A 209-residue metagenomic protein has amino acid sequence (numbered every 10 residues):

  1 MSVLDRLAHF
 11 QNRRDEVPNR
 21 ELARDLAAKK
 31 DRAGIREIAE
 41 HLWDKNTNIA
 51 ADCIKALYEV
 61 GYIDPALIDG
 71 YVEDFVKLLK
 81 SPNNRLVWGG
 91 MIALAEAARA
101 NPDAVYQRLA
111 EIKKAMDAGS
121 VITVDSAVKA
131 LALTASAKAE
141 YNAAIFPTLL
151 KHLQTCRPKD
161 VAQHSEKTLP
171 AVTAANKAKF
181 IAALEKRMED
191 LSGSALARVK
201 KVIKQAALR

Functional and structural regions predicted by a protein language model:
M1-D52, P170-T173, E185-R209: N-terminal alpha-helical scaffold/docking segments in eukaryotic complex subunits
M1-L7, K29-L42, P65-L78, P102-A115 (+3 more regions): Amphipathic alpha-helical scaffolding segments comprising HEAT/armadillo-like alpha-solenoid repeats
D15, K45-T47, P82-N84, G119-V121 (+3 more regions): Short inter-helical turns and helix N-cap capping residues of alpha-solenoid HEAT/ARM repeat scaffolds
P18-N19, A50, V87, V124 (+4 more regions): Residue-level detector of extended alpha-helical repeat arrays and alpha-solenoid scaffolds
L22, C53-A56, G90, A127 (+3 more regions): Conserved hydrophobic register position within alpha-solenoid helical repeats
A27, Y58-E59, A95, A132-L133 (+2 more regions): Structural signature of alpha-helical solenoid repeat scaffolds
E73, L78-S126: Hydrophobic, well-structured mid-protein blocks that either form specific transmembrane helices
A132, L150-C156, K167-P170, M188: A structural signal for the main folded, soluble domain(s) of proteins
